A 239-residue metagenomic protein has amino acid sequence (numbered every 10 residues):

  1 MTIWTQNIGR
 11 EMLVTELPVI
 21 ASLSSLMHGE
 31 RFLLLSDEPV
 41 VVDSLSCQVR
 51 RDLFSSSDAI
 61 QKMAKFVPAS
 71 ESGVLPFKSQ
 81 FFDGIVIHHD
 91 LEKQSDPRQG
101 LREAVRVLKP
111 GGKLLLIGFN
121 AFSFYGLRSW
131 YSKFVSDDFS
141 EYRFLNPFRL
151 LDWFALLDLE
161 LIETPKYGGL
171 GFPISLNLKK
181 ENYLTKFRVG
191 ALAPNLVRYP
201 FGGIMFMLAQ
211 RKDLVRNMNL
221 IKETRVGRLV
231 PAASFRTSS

Functional and structural regions predicted by a protein language model:
M1-S25: Class I SAM-dependent methyltransferase Rossmann-like catalytic core, especially the SAM/SAH-binding loop
L26-V74: Class I SAM-dependent methyltransferase SAM/SAH-binding core
G73-I85: A short acidic, Gly/Pro-enriched loop at the edge of an enzyme's catalytic core that lines a small-molecule cofactor
R98-K113: A short glycine-rich, Lys/Arg-flanked "PGG" loop and its adjoining helix->strand segment in the class I
K113-E141: Conserved class I S-adenosyl-L-methionine
Y131, S140-T164: Short alpha-helix
E160-K186: Conserved catalytic loop of SAM-dependent methyltransferase domains
V189-S239: C-terminal lobe and adjacent flexible extensions of AdoMet/dcAdoMet transferase-like proteins
